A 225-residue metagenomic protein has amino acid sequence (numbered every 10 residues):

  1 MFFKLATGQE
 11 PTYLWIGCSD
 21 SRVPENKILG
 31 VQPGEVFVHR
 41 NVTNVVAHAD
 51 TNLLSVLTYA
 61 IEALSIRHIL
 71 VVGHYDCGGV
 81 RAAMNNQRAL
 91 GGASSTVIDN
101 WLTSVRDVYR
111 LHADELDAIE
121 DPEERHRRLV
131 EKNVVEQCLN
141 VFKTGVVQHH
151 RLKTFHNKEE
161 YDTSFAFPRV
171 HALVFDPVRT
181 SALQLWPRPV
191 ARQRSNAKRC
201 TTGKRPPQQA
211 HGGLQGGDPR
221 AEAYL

Functional and structural regions predicted by a protein language model:
M1-E10, P33-G34, T43-R67, G78-L225: Divalent-metal-activated hydrolytic enzyme cores
A6-S19, P24-E25: Conserved H-X4-D acyltransferase segment
W15-C18, R40, L70-H74, H171-D176: Short beta-strand segments
S21-V42: Catalytic core of membrane glycerolipid acyltransferases/transacylases, capturing the structured, soluble-facing
